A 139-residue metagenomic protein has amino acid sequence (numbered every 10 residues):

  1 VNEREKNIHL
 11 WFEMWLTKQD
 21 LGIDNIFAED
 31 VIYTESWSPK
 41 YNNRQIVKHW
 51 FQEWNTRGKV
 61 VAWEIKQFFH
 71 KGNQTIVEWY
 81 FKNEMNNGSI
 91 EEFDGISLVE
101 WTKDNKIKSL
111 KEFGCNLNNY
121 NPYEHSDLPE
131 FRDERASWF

Functional and structural regions predicted by a protein language model:
V1-L21, N25, E29, P129-F139: Short, low-complexity N-terminal intrinsically disordered segments enriched in polar/charged residues
E3, N7, D20-G72: A solvent-exposed, acidic/Ser-Thr-rich amphipathic alpha-helical stretch
W11-E13, T17, P39, L98 (+1 more regions): A generic signature of intrinsically disordered, low-complexity regions enriched in glycine/proline and charged/polar
W15, Q19, E35, M85-N87: Short coil/turn residues that cap or connect secondary-structure elements
L16, N42-N43, C115: General structural signal for secondary-structure boundaries
H49-F139: A beta-strand edge to alpha-helix "cap/lid" segment located at domain peripheries
